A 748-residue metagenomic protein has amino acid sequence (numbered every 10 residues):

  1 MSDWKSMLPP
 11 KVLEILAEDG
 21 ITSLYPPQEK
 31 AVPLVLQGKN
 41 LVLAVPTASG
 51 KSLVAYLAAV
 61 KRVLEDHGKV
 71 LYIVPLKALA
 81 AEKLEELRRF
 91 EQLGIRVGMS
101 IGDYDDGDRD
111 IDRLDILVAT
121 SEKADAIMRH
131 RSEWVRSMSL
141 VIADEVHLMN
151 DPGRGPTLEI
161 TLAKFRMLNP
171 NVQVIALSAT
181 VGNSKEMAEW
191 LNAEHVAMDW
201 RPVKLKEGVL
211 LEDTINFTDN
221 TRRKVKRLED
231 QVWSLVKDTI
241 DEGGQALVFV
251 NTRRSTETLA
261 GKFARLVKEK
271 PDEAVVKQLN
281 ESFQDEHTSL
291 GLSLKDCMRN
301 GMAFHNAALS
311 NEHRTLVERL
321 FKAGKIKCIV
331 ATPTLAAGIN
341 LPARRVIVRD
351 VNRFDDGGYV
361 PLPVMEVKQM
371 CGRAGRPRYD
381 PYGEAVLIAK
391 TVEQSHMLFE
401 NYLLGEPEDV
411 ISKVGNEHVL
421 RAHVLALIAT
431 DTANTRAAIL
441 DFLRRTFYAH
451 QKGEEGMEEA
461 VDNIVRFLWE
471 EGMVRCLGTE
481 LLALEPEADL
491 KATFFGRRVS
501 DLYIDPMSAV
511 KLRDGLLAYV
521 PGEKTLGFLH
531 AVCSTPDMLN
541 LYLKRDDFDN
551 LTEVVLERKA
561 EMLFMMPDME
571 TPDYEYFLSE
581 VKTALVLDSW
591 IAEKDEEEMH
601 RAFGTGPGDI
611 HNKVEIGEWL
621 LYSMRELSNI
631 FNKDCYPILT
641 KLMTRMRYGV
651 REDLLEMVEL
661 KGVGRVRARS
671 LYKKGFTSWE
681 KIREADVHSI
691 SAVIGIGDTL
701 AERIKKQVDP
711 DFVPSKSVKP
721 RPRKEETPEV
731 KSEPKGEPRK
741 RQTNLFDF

Functional and structural regions predicted by a protein language model:
M1-K30, L34-L41, P271-R299: Helicase-associated low-complexity/disordered flanking segments
I15, D19-L210, Q245-T252, E257-E269: Conserved P-loop/Walker A NTP-binding site and adjacent catalytic elements of P-loop NTPases
Y56, D112-R129, N300-A303, A308 (+1 more regions): Conserved two-lobed SF2 helicase motor
Y72, Q92-G98, R254-K325, V360-L362 (+1 more regions): Conserved C-terminal RecA-like helicase domain
R222-N251, T258: Conserved interdomain hinge at the start of the Helicase C-terminal
R345, N352-F354, P363-N401: Conserved segment of the helicase C-terminal RecA-like domain
P381-D462, G478-L482, L654-L655, K661: C-terminal or mid-to-C-terminal helical accessory/interaction module adjacent to the motor/catalytic core
D462-E471, R475, E480-E659, R665: C-terminal helical accessory/scaffold domains
